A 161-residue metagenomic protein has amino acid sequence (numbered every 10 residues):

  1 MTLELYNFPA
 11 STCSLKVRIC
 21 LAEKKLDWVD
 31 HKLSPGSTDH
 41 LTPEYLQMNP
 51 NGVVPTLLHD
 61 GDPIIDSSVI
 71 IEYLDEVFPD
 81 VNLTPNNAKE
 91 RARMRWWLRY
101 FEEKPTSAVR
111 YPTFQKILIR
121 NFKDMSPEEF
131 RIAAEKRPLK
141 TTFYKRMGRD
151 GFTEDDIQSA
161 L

Functional and structural regions predicted by a protein language model:
M1-P138: GST-like domain detector, emphasizing the conserved glutathione-binding G-site in the N-terminal thioredoxin-like
E135-L161: Alpha-helix-centered segments that form part of catalytic cores
